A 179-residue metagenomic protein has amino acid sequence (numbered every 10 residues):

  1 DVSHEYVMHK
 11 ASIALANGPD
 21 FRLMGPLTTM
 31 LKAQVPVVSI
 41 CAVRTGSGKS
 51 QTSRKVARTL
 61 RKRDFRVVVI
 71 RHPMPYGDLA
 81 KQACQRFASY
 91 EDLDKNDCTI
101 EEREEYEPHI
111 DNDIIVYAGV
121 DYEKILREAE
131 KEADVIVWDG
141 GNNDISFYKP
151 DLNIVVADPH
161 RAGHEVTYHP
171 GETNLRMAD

Functional and structural regions predicted by a protein language model:
D1-S3, V37-A42, Q51, R58-D179: Flexible phosphate-sensing "switch/lid" loops adjacent to ATP/NTP-binding sites across phosphate-transfer
D1-S39: Short, basic phosphate-binding NTP loop
H9-I13, K55, K124: Alpha-helical scaffolding segments of alpha/beta enzyme cores, especially the outer helices of TIM-barrel or partial
S47-G48: Conserved glycine(s) of the Walker
